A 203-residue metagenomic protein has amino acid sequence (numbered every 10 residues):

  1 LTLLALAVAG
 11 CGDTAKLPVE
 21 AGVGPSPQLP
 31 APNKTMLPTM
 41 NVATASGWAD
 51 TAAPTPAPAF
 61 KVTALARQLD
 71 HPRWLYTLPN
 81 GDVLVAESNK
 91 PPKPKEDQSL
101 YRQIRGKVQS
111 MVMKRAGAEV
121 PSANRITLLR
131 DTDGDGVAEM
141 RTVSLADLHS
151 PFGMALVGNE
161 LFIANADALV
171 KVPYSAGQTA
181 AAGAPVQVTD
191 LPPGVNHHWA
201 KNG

Functional and structural regions predicted by a protein language model:
L1-L3: Sec-dependent signal peptide recognition, specifically the positively charged N-region followed immediately by
A7-G10: C-terminal motif of bacterial Sec signal peptides marking the signal peptidase cleavage site
G12-G203: Beta-propeller domains with acidic blade repeats across secreted/periplasmic ectodomains and cytosolic WD/CNH propellers
